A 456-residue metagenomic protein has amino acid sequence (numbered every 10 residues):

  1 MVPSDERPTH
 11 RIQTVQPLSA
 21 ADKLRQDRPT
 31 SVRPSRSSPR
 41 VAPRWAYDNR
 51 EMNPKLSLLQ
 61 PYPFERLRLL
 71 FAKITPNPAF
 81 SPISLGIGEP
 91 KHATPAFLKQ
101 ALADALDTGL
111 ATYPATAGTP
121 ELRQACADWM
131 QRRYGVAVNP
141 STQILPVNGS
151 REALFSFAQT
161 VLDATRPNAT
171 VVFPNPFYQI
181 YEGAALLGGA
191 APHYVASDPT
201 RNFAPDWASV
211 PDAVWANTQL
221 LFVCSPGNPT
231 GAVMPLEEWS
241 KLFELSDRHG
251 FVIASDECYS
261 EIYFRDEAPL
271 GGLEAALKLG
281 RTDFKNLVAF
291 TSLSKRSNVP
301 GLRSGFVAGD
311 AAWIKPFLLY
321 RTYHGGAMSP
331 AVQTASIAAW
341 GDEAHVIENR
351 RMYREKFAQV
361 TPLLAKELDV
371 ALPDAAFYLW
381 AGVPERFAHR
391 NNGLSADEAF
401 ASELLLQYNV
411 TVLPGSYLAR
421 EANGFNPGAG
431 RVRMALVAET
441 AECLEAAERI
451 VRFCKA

Functional and structural regions predicted by a protein language model:
T9, D128, V136, D212 (+3 more regions): PLP-dependent enzyme catalytic core of the Aspartate aminotransferase-like
N53-E152, S156, A339-G341, A456: N-terminal small-domain helix-loop-helix segment of the aminotransferase-like
D107-E244, E261-I262, E267-R281, C443: Conserved core of the PLP fold type I
A169, R248-V252, F284-K285: A short helix->loop->beta-strand "cap" motif at the edges of active sites that frequently abuts
G188, R248-H249, Y408: Helix C-cap/helix->beta junction micro-motif
E274-R354, A358-L363, C454: Conserved core segment of the aminotransferase class I/II
Q333, I337, M352-T361, V370-R386 (+1 more regions): Conserved glycine-rich beta-strand-loop-beta hairpin in the small C-terminal domain of fold type I
